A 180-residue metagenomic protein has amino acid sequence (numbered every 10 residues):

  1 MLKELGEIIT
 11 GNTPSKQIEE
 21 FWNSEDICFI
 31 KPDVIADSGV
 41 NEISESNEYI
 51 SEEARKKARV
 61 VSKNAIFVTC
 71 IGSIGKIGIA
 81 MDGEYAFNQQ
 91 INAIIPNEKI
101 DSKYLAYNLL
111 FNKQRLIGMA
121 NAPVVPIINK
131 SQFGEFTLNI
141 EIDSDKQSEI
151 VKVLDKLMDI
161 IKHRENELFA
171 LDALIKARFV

Functional and structural regions predicted by a protein language model:
M1-T13, S24, F29, E135-K152 (+2 more regions): Non-catalytic DNA-recognition/assembly elements of restriction-modification systems
K3-E19, D33-K63, D82: Sequence-specific dsDNA recognition surfaces
K16, C70, Y85-N92, A122-D145: A short glycine-rich beta-alpha junction/loop motif
K31-P32, E48-L110: A short beta-sheet element
I35-A36, S73, R115: Active-site/binding-pocket entry motifs
I77, M119-A122: Short amphipathic beta-strand starts and helix->beta connectors
L109-I117, M158: Short amphipathic alpha-helical signal-transduction/dimerization elements
